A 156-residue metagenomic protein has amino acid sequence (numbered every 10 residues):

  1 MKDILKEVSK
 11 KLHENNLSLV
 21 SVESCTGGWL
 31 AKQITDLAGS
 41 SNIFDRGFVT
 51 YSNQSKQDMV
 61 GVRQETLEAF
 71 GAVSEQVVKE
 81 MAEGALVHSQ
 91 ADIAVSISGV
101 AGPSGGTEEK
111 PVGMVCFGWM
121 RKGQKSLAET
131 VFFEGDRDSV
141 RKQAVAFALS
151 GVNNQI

Functional and structural regions predicted by a protein language model:
M1-I156: Short alpha-helical segments enriched in small residues
